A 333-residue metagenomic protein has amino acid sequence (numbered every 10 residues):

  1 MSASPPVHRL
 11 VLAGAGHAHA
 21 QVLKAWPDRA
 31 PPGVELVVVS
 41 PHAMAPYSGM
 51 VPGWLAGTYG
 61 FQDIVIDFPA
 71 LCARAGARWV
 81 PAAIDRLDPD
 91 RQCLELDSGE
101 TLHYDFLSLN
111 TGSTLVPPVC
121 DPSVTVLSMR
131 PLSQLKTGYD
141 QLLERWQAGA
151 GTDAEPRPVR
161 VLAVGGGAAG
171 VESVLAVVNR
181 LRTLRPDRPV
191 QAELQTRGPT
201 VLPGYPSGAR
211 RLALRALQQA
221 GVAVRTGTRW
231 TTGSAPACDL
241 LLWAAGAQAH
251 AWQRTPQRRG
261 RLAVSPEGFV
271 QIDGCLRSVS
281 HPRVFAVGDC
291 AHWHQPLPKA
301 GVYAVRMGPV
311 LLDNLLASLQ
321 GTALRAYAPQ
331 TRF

Functional and structural regions predicted by a protein language model:
S2-A77, L162-A163, V171-Y205: Beta1-alpha1 glycine-rich phosphate/pyrophosphate-binding loop at the start of Rossmann-like nucleotide-binding domains
S2-V7, R74-R160, L242: FAD-binding core/adjacent interface of flavoenzyme oxidoreductases
A18, G112-L115, A247-A249: Short glycine-rich anion-binding loops that position phosphate/pyrophosphate groups of nucleotides and phosphorylated
V34, G76-A77, G221-A223, V284: Short, conserved active-site loop motifs that form the nucleotide-linked donor/cofactor pocket
W79-R86, L102, N179-G274, A323-R325: A Rossmann-like FAD-binding core segment of flavoenzymes
C120-A220, V224-T226, T231-T232: Predominantly flavin-linked oxidoreductase catalytic cores and closely associated redox partners
V124-E155, A235-P309, D313: FAD-site-proximal beta/loop scaffold in flavoenzymes
R182, Y303-P329: Internal hydrophobic alpha-helix adjacent to the cofactor/substrate pocket in enzyme cavities
